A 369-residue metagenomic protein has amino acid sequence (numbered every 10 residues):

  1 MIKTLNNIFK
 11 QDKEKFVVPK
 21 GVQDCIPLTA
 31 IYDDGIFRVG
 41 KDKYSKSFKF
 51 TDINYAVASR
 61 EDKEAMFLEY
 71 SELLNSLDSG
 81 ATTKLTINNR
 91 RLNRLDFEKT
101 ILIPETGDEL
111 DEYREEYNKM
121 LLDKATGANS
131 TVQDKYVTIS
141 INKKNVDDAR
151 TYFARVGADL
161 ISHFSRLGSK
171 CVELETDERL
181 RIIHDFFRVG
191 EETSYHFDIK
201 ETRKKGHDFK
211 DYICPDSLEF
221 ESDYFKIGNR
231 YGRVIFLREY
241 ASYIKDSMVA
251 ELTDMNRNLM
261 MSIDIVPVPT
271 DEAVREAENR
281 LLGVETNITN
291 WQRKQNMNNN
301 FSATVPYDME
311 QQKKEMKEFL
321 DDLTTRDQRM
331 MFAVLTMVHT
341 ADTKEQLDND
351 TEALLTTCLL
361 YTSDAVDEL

Functional and structural regions predicted by a protein language model:
M1-S363, L369: Extended, folded cores of ATP/NTP-driven motor/assembly subunits in large transport and secretion machines
